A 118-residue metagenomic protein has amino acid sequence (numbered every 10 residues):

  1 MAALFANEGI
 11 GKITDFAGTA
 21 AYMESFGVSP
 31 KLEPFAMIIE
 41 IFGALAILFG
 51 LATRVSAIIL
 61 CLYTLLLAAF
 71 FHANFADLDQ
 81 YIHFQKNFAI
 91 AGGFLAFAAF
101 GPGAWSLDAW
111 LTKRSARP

Functional and structural regions predicted by a protein language model:
M1-T14, A21, P30-I38, F42 (+1 more regions): Extended, low-polarity transmembrane helix blocks
G27: Conserved functional loop/turn residues at catalytic and ligand-binding sites
